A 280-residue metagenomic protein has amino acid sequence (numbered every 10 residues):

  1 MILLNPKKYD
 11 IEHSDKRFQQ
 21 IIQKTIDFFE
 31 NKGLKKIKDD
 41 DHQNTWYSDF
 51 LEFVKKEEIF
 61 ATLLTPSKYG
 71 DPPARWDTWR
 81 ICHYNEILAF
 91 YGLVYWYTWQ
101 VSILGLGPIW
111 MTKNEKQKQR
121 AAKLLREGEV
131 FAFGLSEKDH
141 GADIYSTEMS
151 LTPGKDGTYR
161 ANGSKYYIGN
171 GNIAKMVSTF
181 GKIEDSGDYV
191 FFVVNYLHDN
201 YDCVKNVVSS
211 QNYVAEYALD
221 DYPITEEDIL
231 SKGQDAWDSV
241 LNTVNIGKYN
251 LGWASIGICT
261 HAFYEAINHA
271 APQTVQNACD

Functional and structural regions predicted by a protein language model:
M1-Q100, E115-R126, A142, G154: Amphipathic, small/basic residue-rich leader segments at the start of a protein or domain
G33-I37, L63-K68, A89-F90, S102 (+4 more regions): Glycine- and acidic
A61, E216-G247, Y264-D280: A glycine-rich, basic-preceded beta-loop-alpha segment at the flavin cofactor/substrate interface of flavin-utilizing
E127-L135: A short, Trp-centered hydrophobic/proline-enriched beta-strand micro-motif
M149-T152: A structural signal for short hydrophobic beta-strand segments in well-ordered beta-sheet cores
T158, N162-Y201: A short core secondary-structure module
H198-P223: Flexible, small-/acidic-enriched active-site or ligand-binding loops
C259: Alpha-helical metal-binding/catalytic segments enriched in His/Glu/Asp
